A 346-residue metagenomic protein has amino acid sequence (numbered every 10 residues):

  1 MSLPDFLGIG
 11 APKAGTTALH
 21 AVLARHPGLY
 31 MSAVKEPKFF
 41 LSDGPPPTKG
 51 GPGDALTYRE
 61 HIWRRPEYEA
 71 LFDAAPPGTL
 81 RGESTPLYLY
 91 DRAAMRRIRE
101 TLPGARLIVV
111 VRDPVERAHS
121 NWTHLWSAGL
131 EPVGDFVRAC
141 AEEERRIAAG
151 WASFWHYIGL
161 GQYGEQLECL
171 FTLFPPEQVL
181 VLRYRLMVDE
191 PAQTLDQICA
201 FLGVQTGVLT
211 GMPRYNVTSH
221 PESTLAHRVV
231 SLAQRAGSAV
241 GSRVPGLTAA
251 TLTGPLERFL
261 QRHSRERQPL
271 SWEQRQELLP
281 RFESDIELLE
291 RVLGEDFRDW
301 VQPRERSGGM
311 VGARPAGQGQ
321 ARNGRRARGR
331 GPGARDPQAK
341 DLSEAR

Functional and structural regions predicted by a protein language model:
M1-T85, E100-A105, V110, P114-I147 (+3 more regions): PAPS-dependent sulfotransferase catalytic core
V34-K35, E168-Q276, P280, E295-R314 (+1 more regions): The conserved 3'-phosphoadenosine-5'-phosphosulfate
I62-A75, A128-G211, S223-L225, A334: PAPS-dependent sulfotransferase catalytic domain
R64, Y68-L71, A94, Y163-L167 (+4 more regions): Alpha-helical packing segments of well-folded alpha/beta enzyme cores
Y90-A93, H119, A192: Short N-terminal helix/helix-N-cap motif within the alpha/beta-hydrolase-1
Q318-Q320, Q338: Low-complexity, intrinsically disordered or signal/transmembrane-proximal segments
P332, P337-Q338: Compositionally biased, intrinsically disordered low-complexity segments enriched in Pro/Arg/Gln/His
